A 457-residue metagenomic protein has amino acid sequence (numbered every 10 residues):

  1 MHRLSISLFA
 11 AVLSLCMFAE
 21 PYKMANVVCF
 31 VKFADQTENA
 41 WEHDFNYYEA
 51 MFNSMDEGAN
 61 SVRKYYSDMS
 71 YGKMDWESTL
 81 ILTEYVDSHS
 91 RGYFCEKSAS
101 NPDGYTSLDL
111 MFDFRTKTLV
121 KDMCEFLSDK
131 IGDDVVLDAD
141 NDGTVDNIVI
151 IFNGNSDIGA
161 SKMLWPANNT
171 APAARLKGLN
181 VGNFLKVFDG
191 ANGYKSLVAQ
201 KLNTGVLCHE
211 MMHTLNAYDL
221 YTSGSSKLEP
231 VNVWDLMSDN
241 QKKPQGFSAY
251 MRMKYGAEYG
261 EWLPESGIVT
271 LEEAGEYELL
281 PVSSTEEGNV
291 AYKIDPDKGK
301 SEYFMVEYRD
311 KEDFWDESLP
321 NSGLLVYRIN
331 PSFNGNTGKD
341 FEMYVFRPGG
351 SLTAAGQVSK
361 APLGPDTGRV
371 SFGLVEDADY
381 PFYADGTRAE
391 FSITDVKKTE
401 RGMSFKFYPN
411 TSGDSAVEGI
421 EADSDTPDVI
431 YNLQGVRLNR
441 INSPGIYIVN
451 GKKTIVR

Functional and structural regions predicted by a protein language model:
M1-I6, R457: Positively charged n-region of N-terminal signal peptides that target proteins for export
A10-F18: Hydrophobic h-region of N-terminal signal peptides that target proteins for export in Gram-negative bacteria
E20-M251, G256-E261, D313, A378 (+1 more regions): Active-site-proximal segment of zinc-dependent metalloprotease catalytic domains
V27, K32, T37-L80, A160-L197 (+1 more regions): Non-catalytic C-terminal accessory/binding modules of secreted extracellular proteins
V149-I151, M305, I448: Structural motif
L236, A291-K293, M305, I446 (+1 more regions): Conserved hydrophobic/aromatic beta-strand scaffold that supports enzyme active sites
S248-V282: Secreted, disulfide-rich extracellular signaling modules
D414-R457: C-terminal outer-membrane/trafficking sorting elements
